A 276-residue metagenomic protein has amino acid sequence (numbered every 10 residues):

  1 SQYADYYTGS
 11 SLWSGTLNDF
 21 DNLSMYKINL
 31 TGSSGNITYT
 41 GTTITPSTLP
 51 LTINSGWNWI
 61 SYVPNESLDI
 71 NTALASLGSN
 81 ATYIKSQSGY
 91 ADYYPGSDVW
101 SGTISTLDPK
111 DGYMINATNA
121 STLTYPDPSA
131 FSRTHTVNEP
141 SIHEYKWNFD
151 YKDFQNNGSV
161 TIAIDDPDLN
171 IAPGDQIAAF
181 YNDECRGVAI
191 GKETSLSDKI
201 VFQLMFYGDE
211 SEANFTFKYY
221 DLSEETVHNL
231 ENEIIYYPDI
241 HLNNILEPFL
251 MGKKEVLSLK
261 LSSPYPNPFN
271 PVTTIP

Functional and structural regions predicted by a protein language model:
S1-S159, D165-E247: N-terminal exported-region signature
F249-M251: Generic detector of short, aliphatic-rich beta-strand segments that form the cores of beta-sheets in diverse domain
K253-Y265, F269-P276: Glycine-centered coil/turn sites that cap beta-strands in beta-rich domains
